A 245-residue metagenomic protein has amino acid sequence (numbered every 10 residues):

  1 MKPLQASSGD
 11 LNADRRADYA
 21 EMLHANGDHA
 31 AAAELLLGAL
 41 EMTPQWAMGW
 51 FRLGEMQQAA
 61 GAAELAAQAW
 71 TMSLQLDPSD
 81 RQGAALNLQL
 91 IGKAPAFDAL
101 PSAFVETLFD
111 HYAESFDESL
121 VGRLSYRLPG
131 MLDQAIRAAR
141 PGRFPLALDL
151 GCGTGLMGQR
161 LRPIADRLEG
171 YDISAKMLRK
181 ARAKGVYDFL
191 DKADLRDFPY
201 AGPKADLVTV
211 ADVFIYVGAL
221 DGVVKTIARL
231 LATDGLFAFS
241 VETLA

Functional and structural regions predicted by a protein language model:
A13, A47-M48, R81-Q82: Helix-start (N-cap) detector for alpha-helical repeat units in TPR-like alpha-solenoids, especially tetratricopeptide
L148, G153-F198: Class I SAM-dependent methyltransferase SAM/SAH-binding core
R196-V208: A short acidic, Gly/Pro-enriched loop at the edge of an enzyme's catalytic core that lines a small-molecule cofactor
D206-L220: A short SAM/SAH-binding and catalytic strip from SAM-dependent methyltransferases
D221-T233: A short glycine-rich, Lys/Arg-flanked "PGG" loop and its adjoining helix->strand segment in the class I
D234-E242: Conserved beta-strand signature within the Rossmann-like core of class I S-adenosyl-L-methionine
